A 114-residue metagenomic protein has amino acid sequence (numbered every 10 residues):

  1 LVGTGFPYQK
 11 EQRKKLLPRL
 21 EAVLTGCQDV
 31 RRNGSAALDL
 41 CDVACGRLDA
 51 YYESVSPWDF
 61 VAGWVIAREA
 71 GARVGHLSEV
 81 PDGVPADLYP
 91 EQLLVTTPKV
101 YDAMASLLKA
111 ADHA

Functional and structural regions predicted by a protein language model:
L1-A114: An extended, acidic
